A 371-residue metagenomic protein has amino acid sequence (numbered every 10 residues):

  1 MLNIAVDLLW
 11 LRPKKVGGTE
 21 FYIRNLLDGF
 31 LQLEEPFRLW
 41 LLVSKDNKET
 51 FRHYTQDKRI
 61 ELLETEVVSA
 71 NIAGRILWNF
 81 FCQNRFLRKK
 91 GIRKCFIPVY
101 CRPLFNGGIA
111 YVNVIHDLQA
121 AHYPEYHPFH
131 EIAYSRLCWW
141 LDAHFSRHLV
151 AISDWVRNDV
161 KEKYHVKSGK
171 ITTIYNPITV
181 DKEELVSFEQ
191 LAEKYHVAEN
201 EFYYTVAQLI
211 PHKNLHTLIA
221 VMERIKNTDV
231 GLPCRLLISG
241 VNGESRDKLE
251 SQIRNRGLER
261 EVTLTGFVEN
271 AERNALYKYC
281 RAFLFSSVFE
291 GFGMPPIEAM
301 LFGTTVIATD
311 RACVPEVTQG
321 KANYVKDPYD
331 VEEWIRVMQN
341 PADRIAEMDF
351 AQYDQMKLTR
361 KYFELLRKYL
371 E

Functional and structural regions predicted by a protein language model:
M1-E371: Carbohydrate transferase catalytic cores enriched for Leloir-type hexosyltransferases
